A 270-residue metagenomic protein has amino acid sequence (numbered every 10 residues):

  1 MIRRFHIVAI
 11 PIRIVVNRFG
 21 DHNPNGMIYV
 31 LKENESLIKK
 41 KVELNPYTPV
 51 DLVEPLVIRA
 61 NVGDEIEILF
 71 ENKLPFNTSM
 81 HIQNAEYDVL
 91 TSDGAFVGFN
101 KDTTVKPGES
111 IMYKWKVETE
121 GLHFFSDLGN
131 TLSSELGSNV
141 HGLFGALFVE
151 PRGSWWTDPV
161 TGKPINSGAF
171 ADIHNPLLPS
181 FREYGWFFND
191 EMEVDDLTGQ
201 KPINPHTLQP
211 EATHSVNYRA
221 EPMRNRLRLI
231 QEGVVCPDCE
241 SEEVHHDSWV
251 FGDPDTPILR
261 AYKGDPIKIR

Functional and structural regions predicted by a protein language model:
M1-T104, Y184, D196-K268: N-terminal, post-signal-peptide metal-ligating segments of extracellular/periplasmic oxidoreductases, dominated by
A9, L147-P151, F188: Interdomain boundary/hinge segments at the C-termini of tandem beta-sandwich modules
L52-E54, E65, S110, G129-S134 (+1 more regions): Short alpha-helical segments and helix-capping/turn motifs at coil-helix boundaries
L74-H81, A85-V89, G94-D158: Extracellular/periplasmic metallocenter environments
E120, V140, P179, Y262-G264: Active-site-proximal structural scaffolding
T157-L197: Compositionally biased low-complexity segments at domain edges in trafficked proteins and select soluble regulators
